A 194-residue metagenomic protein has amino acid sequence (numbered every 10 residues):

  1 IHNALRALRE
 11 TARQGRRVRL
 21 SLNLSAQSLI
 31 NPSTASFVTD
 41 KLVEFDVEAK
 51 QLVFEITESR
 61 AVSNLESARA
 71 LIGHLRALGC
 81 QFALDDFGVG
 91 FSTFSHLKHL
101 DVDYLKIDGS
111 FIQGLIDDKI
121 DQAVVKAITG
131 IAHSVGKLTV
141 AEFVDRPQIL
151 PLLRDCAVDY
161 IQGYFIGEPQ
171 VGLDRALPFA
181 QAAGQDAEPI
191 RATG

Functional and structural regions predicted by a protein language model:
I1: Phosphate/oxyanion-binding active-site loops and adjacent basic polyanion-contact surfaces
A4, T11, S25-P32, Q51-E66 (+1 more regions): EAL-family c-di-GMP phosphodiesterase catalytic domain
A4-A7, F37-K41: A short, hydrophobic coiled-coil helix within the histidine kinase transmitter core
T11-R16, E44-A49, L75-L78: Short helix-capping segments at alpha-helix termini
V38-K41, A70-L78, A127: Catalytic-core regions built around general acid/base machinery
